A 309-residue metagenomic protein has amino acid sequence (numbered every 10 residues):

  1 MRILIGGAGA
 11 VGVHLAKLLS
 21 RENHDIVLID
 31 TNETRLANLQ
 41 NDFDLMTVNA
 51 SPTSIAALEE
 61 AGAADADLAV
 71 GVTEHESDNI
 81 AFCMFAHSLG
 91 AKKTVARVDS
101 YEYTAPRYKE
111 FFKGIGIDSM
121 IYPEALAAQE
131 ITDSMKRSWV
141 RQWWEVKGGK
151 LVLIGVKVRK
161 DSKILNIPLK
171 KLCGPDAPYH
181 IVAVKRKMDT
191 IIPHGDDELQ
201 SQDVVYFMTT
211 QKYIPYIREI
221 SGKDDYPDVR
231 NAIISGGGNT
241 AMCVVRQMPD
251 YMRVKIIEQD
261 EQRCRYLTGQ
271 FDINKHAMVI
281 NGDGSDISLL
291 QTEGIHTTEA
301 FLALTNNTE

Functional and structural regions predicted by a protein language model:
M1-E309: Cytosolic regulatory regions of ion transport systems
